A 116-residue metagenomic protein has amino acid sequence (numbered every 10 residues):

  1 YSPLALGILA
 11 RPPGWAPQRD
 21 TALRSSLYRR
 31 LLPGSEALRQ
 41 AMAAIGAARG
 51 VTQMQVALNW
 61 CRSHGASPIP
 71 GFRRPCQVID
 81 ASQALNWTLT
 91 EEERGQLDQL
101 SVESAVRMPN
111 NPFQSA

Functional and structural regions predicted by a protein language model:
Y1, P68-P70: Hydrophobic faces of well-ordered beta-strands that scaffold small-molecule active sites in alpha/beta enzyme cores
Y1-Q18, T52: Aromatic-lined glycan-binding groove of carbohydrate-active enzymes
A5-L6, S63, R74-P75: Short, solvent-exposed loop/turn segments at secondary-structure junctions
I8, Q77-D80: Phosphate- and divalent-cation-binding pockets in alpha/beta enzyme and binding domains that engage nucleotide-derived
P17-A48, S63-A66, I79-A116: Terminal-tail/helix-coil boundary detector
V51-T52, R74, T90-E91: Helix N-cap / loop-to-helix initiation motif
V56: Glycine/threonine-rich phosphate-binding loop and adjacent beta-strand/alpha-helix elements that clamp
N59-W60: Hydrophobic, secondary-structure "cap" segments at the distal end of domains
